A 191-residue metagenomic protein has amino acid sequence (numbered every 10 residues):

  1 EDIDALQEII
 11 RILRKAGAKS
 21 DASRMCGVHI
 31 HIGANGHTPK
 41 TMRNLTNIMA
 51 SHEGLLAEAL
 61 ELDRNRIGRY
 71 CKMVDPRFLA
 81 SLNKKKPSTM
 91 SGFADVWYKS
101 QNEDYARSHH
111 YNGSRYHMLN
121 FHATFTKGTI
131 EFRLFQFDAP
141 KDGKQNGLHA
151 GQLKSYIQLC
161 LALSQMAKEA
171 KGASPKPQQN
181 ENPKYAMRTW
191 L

Functional and structural regions predicted by a protein language model:
E1-A22, N35-W190: C-terminal accessory/tail domains of diverse enzymes
R24-V28: Short, conserved phosphate-binding/catalytic loop or strand-edge motifs used in phosphoryl-/nucleotidyl-transfer
H29-G33: Short glycine-rich or small-residue beta-strand-to-loop segments that form or flank ligand, phosphate, metal/Fe-S
